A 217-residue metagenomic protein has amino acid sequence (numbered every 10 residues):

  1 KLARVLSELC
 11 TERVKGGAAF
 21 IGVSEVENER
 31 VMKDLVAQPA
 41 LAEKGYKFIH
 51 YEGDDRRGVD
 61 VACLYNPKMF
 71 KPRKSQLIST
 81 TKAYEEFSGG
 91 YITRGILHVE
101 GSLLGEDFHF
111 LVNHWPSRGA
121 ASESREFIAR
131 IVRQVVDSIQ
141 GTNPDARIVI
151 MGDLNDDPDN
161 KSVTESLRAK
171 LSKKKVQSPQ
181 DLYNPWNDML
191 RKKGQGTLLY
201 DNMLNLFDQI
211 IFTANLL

Functional and structural regions predicted by a protein language model:
K1, Y84-G90, G119-S124: Acidic/histidine-rich helix-loop elements that form or flank divalent-metal/phosphate-binding sites at the catalytic
K1-V61, R130: N-terminal, active-site-proximal structural segment of metallo-dependent hydrolase catalytic domains
K15-F20, E43-Y46, L104-H109, N143-I148 (+1 more regions): Loop/turn elements at helix/coil->beta-strand transitions in domains of secreted/extracellular proteins
V26, W115, D153-L154: Active-site metal-binding loops of divalent metal-dependent hydrolases
R30-K33, R57-D60, G119-S122, D157-S162: Extracytoplasmic/secreted cell-surface and envelope-processing proteins
R56-K74, D201-L217: Conserved beta strand-loop-helix elements of the APE1-like EEP
K68-K71, Y91-N113: Beta-strand-turn-beta hairpins that frame and shape the catalytic cleft of phosphate-ester-processing enzymes
I128-L217: Metal-dependent phosphoesterases centered on the DNase I-like endonuclease/exonuclease/phosphatase
